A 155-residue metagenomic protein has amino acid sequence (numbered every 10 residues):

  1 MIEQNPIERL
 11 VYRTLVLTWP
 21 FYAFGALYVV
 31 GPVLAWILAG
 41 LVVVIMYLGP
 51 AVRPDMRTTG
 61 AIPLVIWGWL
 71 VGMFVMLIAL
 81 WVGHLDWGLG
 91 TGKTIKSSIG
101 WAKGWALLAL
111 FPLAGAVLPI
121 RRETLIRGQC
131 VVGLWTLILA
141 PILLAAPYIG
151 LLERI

Functional and structural regions predicted by a protein language model:
M1-L89: Transmembrane signal-anchor hairpin modules in multi-pass inner-membrane enzymes, especially those that act on
E3-P6, G60, T94, I120 (+1 more regions): Juxtamembrane loop-transmembrane helix junctions in multi-pass integral membrane proteins, especially the extracellular
T14, T18, A109-P112, T136-L139: Alpha-helical transmembrane segments
A26-P32, V82-G100, A146-I155: Membrane interfacial helix motifs at helix-loop boundaries and amphipathic/re-entrant anchors
A35-G40, K96-I99, K103, E123-I126 (+1 more regions): Generic detector of well-ordered alpha-helical segments enriched in charged/polar residues, highlighting helical
I37-I45, L108-P119: Hydrophobic transmembrane alpha-helices
L64-G72, L113-R154: Interfacial loop-to-transmembrane-helix boundary motif in multi-pass membrane proteins
G90-V117, R127-L134: Aromatic-anchored transmembrane helix interface
